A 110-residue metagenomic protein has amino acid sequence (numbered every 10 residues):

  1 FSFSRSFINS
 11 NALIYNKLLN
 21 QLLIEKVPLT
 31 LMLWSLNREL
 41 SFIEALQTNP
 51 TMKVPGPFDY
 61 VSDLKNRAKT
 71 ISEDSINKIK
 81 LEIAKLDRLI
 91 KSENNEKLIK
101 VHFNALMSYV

Functional and structural regions predicted by a protein language model:
F1-S10, I24: Long, charge-dense, solvent-exposed interaction surfaces that engage phosphate-rich ligands
A12-V110: Helix-rich C-terminal "collar"/helical-bundle subdomain used as an assembly and partner-interaction module in RFC-like
